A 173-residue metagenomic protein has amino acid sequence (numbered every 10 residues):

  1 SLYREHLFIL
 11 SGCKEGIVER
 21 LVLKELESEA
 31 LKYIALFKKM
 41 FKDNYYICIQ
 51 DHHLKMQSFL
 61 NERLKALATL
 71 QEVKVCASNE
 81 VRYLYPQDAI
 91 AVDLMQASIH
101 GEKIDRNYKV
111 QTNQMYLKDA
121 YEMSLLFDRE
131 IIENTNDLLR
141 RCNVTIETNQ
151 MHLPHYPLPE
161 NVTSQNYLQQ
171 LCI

Functional and structural regions predicted by a protein language model:
S1-I173: Phosphodiester-processing cores and adjacent nucleic acid-binding clamps
